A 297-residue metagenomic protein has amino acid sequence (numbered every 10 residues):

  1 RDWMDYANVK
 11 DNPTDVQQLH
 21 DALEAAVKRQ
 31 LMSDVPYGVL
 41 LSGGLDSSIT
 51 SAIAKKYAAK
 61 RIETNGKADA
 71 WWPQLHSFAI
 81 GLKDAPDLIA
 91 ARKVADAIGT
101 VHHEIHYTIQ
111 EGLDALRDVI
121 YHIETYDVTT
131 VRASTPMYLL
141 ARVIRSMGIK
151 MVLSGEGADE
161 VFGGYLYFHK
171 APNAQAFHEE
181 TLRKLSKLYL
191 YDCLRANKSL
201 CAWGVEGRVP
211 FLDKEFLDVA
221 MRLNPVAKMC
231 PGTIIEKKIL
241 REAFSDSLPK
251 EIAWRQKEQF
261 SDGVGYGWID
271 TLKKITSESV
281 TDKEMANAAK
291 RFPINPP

Functional and structural regions predicted by a protein language model:
D2-L248, D262-I275, M285-A288, I294: ATP-dependent adenylate-handling active sites, centered on carboxylate activation for C-N bond formation
P249-Q259: Conserved S-adenosyl-L-methionine
